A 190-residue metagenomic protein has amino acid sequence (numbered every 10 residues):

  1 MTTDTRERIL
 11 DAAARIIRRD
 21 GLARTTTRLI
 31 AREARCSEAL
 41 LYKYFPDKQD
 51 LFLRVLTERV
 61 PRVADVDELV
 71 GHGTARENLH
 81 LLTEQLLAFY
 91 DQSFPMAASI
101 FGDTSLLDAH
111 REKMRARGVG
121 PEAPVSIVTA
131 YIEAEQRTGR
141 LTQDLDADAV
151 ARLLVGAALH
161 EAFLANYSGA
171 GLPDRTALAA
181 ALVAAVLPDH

Functional and structural regions predicted by a protein language model:
D4, R8-R15, R19, E33 (+7 more regions): Alpha-helical structural segments
L22-R32: Ser/Thr-centered, proline-biased regulatory motifs and S/T-rich low-complexity segments located at helix/coil boundaries
A39: Key DNA-contact positions within bacterial/archaeal DNA-binding proteins
E58-R62, Q85, F89, S93 (+4 more regions): Phosphate/oxyanion-binding loops and surfaces in catalytic or ligand/nucleic-acid-binding neighborhoods
V63, A88-T129: Short secondary-structure transition hinges
P95-S99, G118, E122-V125, Q136-V183: Hydrophobic/aromatic-rich alpha-helical bundle segments in the mid-to-C-terminal region
